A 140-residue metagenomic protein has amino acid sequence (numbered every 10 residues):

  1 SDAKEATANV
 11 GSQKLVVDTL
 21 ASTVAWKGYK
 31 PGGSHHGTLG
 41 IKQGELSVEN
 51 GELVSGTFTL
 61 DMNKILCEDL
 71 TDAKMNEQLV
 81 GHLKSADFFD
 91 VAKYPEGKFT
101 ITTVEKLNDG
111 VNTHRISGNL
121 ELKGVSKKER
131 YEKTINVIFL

Functional and structural regions predicted by a protein language model:
S1-L140: Low-complexity, acidic/polar, glycine-enriched regions of mature
